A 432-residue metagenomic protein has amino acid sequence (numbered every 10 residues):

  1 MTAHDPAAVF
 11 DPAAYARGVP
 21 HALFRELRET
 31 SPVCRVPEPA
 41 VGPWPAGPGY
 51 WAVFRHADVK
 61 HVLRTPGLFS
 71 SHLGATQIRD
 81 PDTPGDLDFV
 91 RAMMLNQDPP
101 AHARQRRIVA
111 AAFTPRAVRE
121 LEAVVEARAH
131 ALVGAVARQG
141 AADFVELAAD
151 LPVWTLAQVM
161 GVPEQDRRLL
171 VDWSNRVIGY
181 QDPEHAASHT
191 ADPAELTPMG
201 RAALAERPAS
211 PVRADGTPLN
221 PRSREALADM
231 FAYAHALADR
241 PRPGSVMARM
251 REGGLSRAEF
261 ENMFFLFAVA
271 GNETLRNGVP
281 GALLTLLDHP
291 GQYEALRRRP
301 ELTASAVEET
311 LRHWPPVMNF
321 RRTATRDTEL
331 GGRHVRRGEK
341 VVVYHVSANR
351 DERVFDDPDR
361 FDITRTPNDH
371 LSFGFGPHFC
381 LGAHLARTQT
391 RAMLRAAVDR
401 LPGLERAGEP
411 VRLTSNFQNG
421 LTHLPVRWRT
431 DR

Functional and structural regions predicted by a protein language model:
M1-R432: Cytochrome P450
